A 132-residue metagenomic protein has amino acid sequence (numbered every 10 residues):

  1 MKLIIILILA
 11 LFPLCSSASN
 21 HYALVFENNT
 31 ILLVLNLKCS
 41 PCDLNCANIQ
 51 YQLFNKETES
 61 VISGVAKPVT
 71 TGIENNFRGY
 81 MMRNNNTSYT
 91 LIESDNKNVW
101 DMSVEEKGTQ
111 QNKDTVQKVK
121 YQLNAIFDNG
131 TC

Functional and structural regions predicted by a protein language model:
M1-I4: Positively charged n-region of N-terminal signal peptides that target proteins for export
P13-C15: N-terminal signal peptide c-region/cleavage motif recognized by signal peptidases
S19-C132: Cysteine-centric segments in proteins
